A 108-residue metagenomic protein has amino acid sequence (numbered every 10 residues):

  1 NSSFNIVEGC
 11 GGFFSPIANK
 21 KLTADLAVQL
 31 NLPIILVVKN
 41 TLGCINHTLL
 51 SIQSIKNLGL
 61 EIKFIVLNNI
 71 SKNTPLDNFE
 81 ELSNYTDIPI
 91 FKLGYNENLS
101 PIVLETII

Functional and structural regions predicted by a protein language model:
N1-I17, A24: Phosphate-binding/switch loop-helix module in NTP-utilizing enzymes
I6-E8, I35-V37, V66: Structural motif
C10-G11, T41, I70: Anionic group-transfer/hydrolysis microenvironments
A18-D25, L49-I52, L76-E80: Charged helix-capping and loop-helix junction motifs
A18-N40: Inter-motif core of Ras-like GTPase G domains
V38-N46, L50-Q53: Active-site beta-alpha connecting loops in nucleotide-dependent enzymes
Q53-I108: C-terminal lobe/tail of nucleotide-utilizing enzymes
